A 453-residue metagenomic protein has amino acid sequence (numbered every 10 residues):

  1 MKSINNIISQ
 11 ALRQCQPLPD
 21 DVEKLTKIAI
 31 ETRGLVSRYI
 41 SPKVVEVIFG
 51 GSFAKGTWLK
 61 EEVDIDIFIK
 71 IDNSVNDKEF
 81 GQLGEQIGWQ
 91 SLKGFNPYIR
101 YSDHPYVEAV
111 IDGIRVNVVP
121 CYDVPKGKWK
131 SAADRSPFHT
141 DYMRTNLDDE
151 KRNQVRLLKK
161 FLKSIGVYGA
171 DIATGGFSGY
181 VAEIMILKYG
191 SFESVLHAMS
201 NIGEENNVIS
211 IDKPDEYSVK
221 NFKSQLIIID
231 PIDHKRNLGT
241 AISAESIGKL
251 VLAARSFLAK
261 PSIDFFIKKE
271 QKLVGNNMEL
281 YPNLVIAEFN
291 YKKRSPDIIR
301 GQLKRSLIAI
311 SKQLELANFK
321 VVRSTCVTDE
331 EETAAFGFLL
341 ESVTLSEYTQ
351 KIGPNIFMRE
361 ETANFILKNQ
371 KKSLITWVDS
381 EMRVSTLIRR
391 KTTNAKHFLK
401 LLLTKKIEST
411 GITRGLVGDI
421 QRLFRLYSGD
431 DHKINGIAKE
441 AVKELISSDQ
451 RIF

Functional and structural regions predicted by a protein language model:
M1-K60, D77-K78, Y106-E108, C121-D123: N-terminal regions immediately upstream of nucleotidyltransferase
I8-K27, E31, L35-R38, P42 (+6 more regions): Argonaute/PIWI-family RNA-guided endonuclease scaffold
V36, Q82-W129, L314, V322-A334: Conserved catalytic core of two-metal-ion nucleotidyltransferases
G50-G88, N117-W129, E332-S346: Catalytic metal-binding acidic patch
S74-D77, F95, T145-D149: Short, polar/flexible loop-turn hinges at active-site or ligand-entry regions and domain interfaces
V110-G166, A170, A182, G190 (+1 more regions): Internal, well-ordered alpha/beta segment that forms a basic, Gly-enriched binding/recognition surface
E150, V155-E331, F338-K351: Conserved nucleotidyltransferase catalytic core and NTase-mimicking acidic/glycine-rich helix/loop elements in nucleic
D329-F453: Extended, charged low-complexity segments that frequently continue into or abut oligomerization scaffolds
